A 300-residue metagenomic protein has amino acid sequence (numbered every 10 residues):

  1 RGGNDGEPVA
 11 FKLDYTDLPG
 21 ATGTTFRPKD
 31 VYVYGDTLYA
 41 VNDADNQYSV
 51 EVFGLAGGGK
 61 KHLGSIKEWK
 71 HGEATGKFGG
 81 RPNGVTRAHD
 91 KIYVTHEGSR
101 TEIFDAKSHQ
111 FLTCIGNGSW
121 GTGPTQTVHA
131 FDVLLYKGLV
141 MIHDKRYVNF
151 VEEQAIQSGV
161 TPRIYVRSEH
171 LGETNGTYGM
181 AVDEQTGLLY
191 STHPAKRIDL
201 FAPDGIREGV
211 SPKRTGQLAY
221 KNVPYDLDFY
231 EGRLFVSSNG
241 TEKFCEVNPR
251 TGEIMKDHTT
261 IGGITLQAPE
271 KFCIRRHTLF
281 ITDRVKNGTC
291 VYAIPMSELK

Functional and structural regions predicted by a protein language model:
G2, V41-K60: Beta-propeller domains
G2-G23, K60-K77, L112-T125, T161-E173 (+2 more regions): Surface-exposed loop and turn segments in beta-propeller and other repeat-based domains that flank or scaffold
A21-Y34, H71-A88, S119-Y136, L171-Q185 (+2 more regions): Beta-rich, blade/repeat-based domains predominating in secreted/periplasmic proteins but also intracellular
A40-N46, V94-S99, I142-R146, L189-A195 (+2 more regions): Conserved beta-strand positions in repeat-built beta-propeller and related beta-rich domains
Q47-V52, R100-I103, Y147-E152, R197-A202 (+2 more regions): Structural motif
G54-G58, D105-Q110, E153-G159, A202-I206 (+2 more regions): Short loop/turn segments that connect beta-strands within beta-propeller blades
Q157-L234: Eukaryotic tandem repeat interaction scaffolds
Q267-K300: Blade-level signature of beta-propeller repeat domains, shared across WD40, Kelch, NHL, RCC1 and BNR/Asp-box propellers
